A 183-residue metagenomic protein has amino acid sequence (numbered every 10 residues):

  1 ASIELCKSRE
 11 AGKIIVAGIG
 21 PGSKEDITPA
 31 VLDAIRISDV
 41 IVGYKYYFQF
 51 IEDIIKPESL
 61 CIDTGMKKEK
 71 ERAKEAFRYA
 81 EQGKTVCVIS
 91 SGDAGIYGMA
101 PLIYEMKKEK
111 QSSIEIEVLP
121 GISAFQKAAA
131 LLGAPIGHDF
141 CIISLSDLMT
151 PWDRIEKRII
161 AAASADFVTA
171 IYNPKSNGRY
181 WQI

Functional and structural regions predicted by a protein language model:
S2-E4, R154-R158, I183: Glycine-rich, charged/polar anion/phosphate-binding loops that engage phosphate groups from diverse ligands
S2-K24, T28-I116, K127: Class I S-adenosyl-L-methionine
A17-G18, I143-L145, A170-Y172: Conserved beta-strand segments of the P-loop GTPase G domain that flank and frequently precede/overlap
S23, I96-A165: Class I SAM-dependent methyltransferase SAM-binding "motif I" and its flanking Rossmann-like core
D93, D147, N173-S176: Glycine-rich beta-alpha junction loops
A161-W181: Active-site rim beta-loop-alpha module in soluble metabolic enzymes
